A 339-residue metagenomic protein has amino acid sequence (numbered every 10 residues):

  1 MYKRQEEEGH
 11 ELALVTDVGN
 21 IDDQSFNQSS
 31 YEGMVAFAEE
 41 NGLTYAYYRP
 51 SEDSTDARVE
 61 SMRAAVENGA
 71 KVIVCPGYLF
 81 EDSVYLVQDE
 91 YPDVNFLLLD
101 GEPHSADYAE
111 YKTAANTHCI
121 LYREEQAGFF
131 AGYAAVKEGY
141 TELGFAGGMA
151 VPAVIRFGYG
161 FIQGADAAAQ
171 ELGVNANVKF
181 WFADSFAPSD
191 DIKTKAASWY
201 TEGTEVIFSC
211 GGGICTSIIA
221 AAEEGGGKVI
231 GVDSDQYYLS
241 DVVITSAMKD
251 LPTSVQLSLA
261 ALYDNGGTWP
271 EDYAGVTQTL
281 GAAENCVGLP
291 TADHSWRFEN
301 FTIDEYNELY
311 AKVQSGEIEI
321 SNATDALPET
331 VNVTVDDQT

Functional and structural regions predicted by a protein language model:
K3-T339: A residue-level marker of the well-folded mature domains of exported/periplasmic proteins
